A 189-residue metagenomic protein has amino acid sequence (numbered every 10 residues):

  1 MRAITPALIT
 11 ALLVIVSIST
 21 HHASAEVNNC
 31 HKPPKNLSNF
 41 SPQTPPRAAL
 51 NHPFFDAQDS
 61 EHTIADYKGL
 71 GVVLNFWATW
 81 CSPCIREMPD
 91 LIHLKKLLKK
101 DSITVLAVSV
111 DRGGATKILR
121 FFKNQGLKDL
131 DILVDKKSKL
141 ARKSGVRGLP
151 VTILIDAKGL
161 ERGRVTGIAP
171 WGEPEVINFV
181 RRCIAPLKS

Functional and structural regions predicted by a protein language model:
M1-N51, S189: N-terminal targeting signals for export/organelle localization
N29-H31, S82-I85, R182-I184: Sequence contexts marking disulfide-bonded cysteines in secreted/extracellular proteins
T63-I85: Short active-site neighborhood of thiol/selenol oxidoreductases, capturing the structured segment around
Y67-L70, K100, L127-D129, V146: Active-site acidic short loop of glycosyltransferases
G71-V72, I103, P150: Alpha/beta-hydrolase fold active-site loops
N75, A107-S109, L154: Hydrophobic beta-strand core positions in alpha/beta domains
R86-Q125, K136-R142: Structural microenvironment flanking redox-active thiols in thiol-disulfide oxidoreductases
K123-D129, D135-R182: Thiol/disulfide oxidoreductase modules built on the thioredoxin-like
